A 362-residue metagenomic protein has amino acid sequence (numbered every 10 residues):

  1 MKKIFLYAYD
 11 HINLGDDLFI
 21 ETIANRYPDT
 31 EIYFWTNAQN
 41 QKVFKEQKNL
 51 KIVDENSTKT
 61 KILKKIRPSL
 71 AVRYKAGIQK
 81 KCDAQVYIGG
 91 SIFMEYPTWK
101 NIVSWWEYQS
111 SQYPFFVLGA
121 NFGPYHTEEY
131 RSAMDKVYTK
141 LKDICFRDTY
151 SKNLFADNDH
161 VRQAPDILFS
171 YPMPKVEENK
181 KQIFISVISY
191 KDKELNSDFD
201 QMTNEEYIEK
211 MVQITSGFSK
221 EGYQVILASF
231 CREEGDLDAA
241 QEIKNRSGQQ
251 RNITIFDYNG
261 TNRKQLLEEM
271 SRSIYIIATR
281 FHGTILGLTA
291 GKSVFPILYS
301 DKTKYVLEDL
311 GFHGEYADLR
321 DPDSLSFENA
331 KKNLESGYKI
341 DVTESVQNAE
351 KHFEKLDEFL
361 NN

Functional and structural regions predicted by a protein language model:
M1-N362: Active-site anion-handling motifs in enzyme catalytic cores
